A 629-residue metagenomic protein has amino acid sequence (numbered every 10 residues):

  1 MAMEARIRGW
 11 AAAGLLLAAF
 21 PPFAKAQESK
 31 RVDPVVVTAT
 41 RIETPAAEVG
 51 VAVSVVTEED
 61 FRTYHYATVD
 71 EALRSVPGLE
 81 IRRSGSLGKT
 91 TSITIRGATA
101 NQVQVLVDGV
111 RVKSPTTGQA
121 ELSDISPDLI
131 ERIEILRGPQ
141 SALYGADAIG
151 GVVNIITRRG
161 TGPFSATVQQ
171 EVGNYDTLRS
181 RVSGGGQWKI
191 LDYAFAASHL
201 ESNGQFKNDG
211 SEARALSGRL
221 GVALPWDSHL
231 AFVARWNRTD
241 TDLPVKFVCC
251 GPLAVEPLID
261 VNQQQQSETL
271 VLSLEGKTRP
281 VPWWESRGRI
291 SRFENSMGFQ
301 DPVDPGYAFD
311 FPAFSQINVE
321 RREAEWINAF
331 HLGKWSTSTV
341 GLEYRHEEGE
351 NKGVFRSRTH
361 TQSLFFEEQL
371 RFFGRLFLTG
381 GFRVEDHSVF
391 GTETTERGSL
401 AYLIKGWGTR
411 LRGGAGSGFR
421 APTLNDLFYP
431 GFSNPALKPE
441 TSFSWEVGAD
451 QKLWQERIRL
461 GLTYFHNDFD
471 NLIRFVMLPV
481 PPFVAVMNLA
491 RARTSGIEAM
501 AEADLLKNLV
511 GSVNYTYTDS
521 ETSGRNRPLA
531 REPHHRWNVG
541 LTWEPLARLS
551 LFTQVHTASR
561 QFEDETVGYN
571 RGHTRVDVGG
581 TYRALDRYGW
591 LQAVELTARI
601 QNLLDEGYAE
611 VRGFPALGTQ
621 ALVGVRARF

Functional and structural regions predicted by a protein language model:
V69-A72, T90-T94, V103-L106, A120-S126 (+4 more regions): N-terminal periplasmic accessory domains that precede and gate Gram-negative outer-membrane beta-barrel machines
D70, R74-S114, E131: Extracytoplasmic beta-strand/coil segments of soluble accessory domains associated with Gram-negative outer-membrane
V110-R137, G431, P482: Short acidic/polar hinge/loop motifs at secondary-structure boundaries that mediate gating or recognition
N174-E201, F206-T241, C250, Q263-G288 (+1 more regions): Transmembrane beta-barrel wall of Gram-negative outer-membrane proteins
S183-G185, G221-P225, A530-F629: Conserved C-terminal beta-signal and adjacent last beta-strands/turns of outer-membrane beta-barrel proteins
A234, T278, S291, G333-T339 (+3 more regions): Structural signature of Gram-negative outer-membrane beta-barrels, strongest in the C-terminal barrel of TonB-dependent
C249-R279, I317-E320, G414-F469, V476-D504 (+1 more regions): Outer-membrane beta-barrel signature, preferentially recognizing the C-terminal barrel domain of Gram-negative
T339, F372-L378, H466-D468, N488-D564 (+2 more regions): Gram-negative outer-membrane beta-barrel transporters
